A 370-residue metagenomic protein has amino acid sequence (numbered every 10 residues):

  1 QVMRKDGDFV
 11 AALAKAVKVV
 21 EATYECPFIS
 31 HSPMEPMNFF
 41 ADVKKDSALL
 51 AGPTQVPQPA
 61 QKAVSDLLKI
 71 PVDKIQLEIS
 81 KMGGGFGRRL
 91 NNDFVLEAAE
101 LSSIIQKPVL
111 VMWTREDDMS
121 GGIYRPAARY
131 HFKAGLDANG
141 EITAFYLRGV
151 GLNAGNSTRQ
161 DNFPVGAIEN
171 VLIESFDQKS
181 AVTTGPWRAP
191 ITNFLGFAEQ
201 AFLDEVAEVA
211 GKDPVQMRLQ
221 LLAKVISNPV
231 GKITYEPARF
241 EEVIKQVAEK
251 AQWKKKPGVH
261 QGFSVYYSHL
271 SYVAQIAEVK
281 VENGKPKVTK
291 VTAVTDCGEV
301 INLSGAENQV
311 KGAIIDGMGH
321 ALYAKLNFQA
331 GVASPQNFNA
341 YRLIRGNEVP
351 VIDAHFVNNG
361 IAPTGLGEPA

Functional and structural regions predicted by a protein language model:
Q1-A370: Cofactor-binding beta-sheet edge motifs in enzyme active sites
